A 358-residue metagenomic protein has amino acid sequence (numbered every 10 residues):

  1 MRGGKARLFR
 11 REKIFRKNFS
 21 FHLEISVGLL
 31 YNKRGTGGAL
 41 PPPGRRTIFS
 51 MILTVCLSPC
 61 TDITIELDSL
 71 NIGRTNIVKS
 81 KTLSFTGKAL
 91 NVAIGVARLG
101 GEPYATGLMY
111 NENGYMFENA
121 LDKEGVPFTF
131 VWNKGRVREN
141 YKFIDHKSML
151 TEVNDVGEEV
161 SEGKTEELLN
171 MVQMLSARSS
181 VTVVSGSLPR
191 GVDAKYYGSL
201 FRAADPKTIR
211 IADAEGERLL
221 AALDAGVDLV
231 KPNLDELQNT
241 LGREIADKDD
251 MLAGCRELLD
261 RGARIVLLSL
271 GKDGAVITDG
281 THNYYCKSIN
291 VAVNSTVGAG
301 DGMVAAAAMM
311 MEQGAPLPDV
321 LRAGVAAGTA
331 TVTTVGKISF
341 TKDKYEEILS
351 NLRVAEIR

Functional and structural regions predicted by a protein language model:
R2-F21: Cationic, amphipathic, low-complexity segments that mediate targeting or membrane/lipid association
H22, G28-N32, T47: Short, positively charged and aromatic/hydrophobic N-terminal segments
R45-T106, G114-M116, K287, R358: Glycine-rich phosphate/adenosyl-contacting loop at the front of the ribokinase-like
R74, R98-S179, E347-R358: Conserved N-terminal subdomain of the carbohydrate kinase-like
I94, Y141-F143, G274-I277: Short beta-strand scaffold segments in enzyme catalytic cores
S179-P189: Short acidic, glycine-rich surface-loop motifs adjacent to enzyme active sites
K195-T281: Conserved phosphate/ATP/ADP-binding segment of small-molecule kinases
L220-A221, K248-R358: Conserved phosphate-binding/catalytic region of the ribokinase-like
